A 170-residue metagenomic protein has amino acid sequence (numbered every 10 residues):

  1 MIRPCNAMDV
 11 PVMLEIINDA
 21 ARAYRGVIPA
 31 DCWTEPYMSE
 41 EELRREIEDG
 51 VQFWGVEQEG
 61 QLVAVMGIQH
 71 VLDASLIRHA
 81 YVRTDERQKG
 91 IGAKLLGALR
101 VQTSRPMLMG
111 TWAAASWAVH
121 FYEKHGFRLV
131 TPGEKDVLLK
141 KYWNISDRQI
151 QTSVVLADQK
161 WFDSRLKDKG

Functional and structural regions predicted by a protein language model:
M1-E15: A short beta-loop-alpha structural element at the N-terminal edge of CoA-dependent acyl/N-acetyltransferase catalytic
N18-L43: Conserved GNAT-fold acetyl-CoA-binding loop/helix
E41-W54, Q149-T152: A short helix-loop-beta-strand connector motif used in the catalytic cores of GNAT acetyltransferases and, in some
G55, Q61-Q69, L76-Y81: Conserved beta-strand in the GNAT
A80-R87, T111-A113: A short, internal acetyl-CoA/4′-phosphopantetheine-binding micro-motif in the GNAT/acyltransferase core
V82, Q88-V101, K124: Conserved acetyl-CoA-binding loop-helix of GNAT-fold acetyltransferases
A93, A114-Q149: Conserved active-site alpha-helix within GNAT-family acetyltransferase domains
V101-A115: Conserved GNAT acetyl-CoA-binding A-motif
